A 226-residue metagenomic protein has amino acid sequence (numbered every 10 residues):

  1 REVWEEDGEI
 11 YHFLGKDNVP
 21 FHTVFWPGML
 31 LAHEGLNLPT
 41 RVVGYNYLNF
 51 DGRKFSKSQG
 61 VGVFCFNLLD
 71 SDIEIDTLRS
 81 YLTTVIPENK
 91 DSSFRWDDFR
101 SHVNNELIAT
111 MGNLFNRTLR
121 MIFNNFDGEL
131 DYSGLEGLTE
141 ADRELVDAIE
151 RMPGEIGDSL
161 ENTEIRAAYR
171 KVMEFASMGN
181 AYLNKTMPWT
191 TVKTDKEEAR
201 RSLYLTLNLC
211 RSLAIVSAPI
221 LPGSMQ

Functional and structural regions predicted by a protein language model:
R1, F115-I156, S177-D195: Conserved, charged catalytic cores of large soluble enzymes
R1-K16: Active-site cores that bind ATP or allylic diphosphates and position pyrophosphate for catalysis
E2-E6, L30-T40, N162: Secondary-structure transition/capping motifs at alpha-helix termini and the adjoining loop/turn into the next element
P39-Y47: Long, charged, glycine-rich C-terminal linkers/tails
N46-L138: Catalytic adenosine-cofactor/nucleotide-binding cores of aminoacyl-tRNA synthetases and other
D91-W96, E150-D158: Short, charged/polar, low-complexity loop and linker segments that flank or interrupt alpha-helical bundles
D158, T163-E164, M173-Q226: Basic, alpha-helical terminal appendages of large translation-related enzymes
